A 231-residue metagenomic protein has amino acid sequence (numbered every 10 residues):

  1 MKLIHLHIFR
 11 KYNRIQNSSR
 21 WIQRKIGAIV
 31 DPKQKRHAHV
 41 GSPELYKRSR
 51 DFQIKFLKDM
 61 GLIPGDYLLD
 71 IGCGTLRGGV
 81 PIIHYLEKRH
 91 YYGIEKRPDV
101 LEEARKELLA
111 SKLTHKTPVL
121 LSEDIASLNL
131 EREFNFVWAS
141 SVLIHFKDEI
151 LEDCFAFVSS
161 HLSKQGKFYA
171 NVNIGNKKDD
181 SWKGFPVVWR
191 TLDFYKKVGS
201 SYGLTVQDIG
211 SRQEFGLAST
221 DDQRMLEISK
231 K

Functional and structural regions predicted by a protein language model:
K2-M60, T75-N129, F146-D153, F157 (+1 more regions): Class I (Rossmann-like) S-adenosyl-L-methionine-dependent methyltransferase catalytic domain, capturing the SAM-binding
G65-G74: Conserved class I S-adenosyl-L-methionine
Y67, Q165-K167: Short glycine-centered segments of the SAM/dcSAM-binding site in methyltransferase folds
R132: Active-site charged/polar residues at nucleotide-handling catalytic sites that mediate phosphoryl, nucleotidyl
N135: Conserved acidic residues
W138: A conserved beta-strand element that flanks and buttresses the S-adenosyl-L-methionine
S141-V142: Short catalytic micro-motifs in class I SAM-dependent methyltransferases
